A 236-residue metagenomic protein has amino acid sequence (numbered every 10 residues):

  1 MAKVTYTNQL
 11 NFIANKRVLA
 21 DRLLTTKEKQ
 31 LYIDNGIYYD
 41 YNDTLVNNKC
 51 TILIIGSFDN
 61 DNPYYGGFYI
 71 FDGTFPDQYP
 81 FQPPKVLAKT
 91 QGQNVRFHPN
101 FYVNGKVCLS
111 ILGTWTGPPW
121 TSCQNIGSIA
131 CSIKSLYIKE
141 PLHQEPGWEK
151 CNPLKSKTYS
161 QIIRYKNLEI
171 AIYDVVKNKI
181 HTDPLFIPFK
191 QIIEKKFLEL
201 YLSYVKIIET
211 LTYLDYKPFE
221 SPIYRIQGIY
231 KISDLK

Functional and structural regions predicted by a protein language model:
M1-G67, T74, Q78-K236: UBC/E2-like fold recognition across ubiquitin and ubiquitin-like conjugation systems, capturing catalytically active
